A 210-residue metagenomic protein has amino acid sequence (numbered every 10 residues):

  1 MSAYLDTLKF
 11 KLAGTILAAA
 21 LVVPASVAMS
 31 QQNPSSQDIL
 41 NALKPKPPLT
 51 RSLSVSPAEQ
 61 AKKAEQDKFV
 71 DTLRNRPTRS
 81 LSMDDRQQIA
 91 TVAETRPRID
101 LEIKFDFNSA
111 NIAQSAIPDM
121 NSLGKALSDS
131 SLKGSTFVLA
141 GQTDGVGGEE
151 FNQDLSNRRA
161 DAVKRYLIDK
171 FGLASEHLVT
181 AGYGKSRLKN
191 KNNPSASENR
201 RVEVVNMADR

Functional and structural regions predicted by a protein language model:
S2-E94: N-terminal targeting leaders that direct proteins to extracytoplasmic destinations
L21, V92-R96, S130, F171 (+1 more regions): Sterically constrained small-residue positions within well-ordered secondary structures of folded domains
D38, K68, S115-S122, E150 (+2 more regions): Extracytoplasmic/secreted proteins, especially bacterial periplasmic and envelope-associated proteins
K62-K63, R98, S109-I117, Q153-S156 (+2 more regions): Solvent-exposed, acidic/flexible segments
Q87-A93, F105-A140, K164-D169, V204 (+1 more regions): Periplasmic peptidoglycan-binding/anchoring modules of Gram-negative envelope and division proteins
P97-I103, N108, K133-S135, A174-E176 (+1 more regions): Envelope-exposed proteins and targeting segments
I103-N111, V146-F151: Short coil/turn segments at secondary-structure junctions
Q142-R210: Periplasmic OmpA-like peptidoglycan-binding domain that tethers envelope proteins to the cell wall
